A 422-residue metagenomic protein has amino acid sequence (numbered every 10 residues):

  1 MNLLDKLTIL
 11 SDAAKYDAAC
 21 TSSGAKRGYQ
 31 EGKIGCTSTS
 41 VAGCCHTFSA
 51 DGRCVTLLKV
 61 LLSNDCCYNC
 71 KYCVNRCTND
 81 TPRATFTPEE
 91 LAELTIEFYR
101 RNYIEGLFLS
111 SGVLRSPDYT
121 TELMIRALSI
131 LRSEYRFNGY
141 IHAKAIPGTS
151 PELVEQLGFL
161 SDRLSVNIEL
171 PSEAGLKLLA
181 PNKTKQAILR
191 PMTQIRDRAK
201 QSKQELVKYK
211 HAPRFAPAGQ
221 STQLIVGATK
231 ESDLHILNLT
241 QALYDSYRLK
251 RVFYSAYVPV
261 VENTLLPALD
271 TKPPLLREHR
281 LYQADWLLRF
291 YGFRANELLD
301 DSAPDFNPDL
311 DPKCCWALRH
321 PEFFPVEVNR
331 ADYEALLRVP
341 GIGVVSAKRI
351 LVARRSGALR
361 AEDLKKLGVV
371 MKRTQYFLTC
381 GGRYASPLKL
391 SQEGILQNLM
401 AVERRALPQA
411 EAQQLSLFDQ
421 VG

Functional and structural regions predicted by a protein language model:
M1-D65, V370, L378-T379, S386-Q409 (+1 more regions): Flexible, acidic/Gly-rich N-terminal and inter-domain linker regions that tether and position cofactor-handling modules
L57, C70, L109, V166 (+3 more regions): Conserved, mostly hydrophobic/aromatic
V60-E89: Canonical Radical SAM [4Fe-4S] cluster-binding loop centered on the CxxxCxxC motif and its immediate flanking residues
A92, I96, R115-L298: Conserved AdoMet/S-adenosylmethionine-binding subsite of the radical SAM
I96-S110, A284: Short Fe-S-cluster ligation motifs
D270-P273, L287-P325: Alpha-helical ds-nucleic-acid-binding substructure associated with the helix-hairpin-helix region of base-excision DNA
D305-A335, A361-G422: C-terminal extensions
